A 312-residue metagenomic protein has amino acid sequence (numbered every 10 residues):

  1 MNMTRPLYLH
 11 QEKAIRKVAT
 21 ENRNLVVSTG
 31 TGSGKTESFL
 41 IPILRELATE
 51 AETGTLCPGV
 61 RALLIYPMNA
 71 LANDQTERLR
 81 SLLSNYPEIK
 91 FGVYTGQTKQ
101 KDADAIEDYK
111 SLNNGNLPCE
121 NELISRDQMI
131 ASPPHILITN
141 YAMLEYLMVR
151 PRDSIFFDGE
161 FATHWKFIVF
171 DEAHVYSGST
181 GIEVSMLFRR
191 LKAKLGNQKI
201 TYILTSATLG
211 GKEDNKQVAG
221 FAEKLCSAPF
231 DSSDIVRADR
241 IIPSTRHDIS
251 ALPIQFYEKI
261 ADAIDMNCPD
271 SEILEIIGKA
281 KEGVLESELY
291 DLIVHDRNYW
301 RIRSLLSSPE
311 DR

Functional and structural regions predicted by a protein language model:
M1-R312: N-terminal helicase ATP-binding lobe
